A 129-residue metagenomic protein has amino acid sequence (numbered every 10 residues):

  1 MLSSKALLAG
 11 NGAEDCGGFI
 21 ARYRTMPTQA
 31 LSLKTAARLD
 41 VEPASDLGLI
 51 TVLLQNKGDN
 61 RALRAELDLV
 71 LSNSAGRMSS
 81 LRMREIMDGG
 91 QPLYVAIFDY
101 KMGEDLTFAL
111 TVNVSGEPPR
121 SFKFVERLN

Functional and structural regions predicted by a protein language model:
S3-A9: N-terminal signal peptide c-region/cleavage motif recognized by signal peptidases
A9-L49: Beta-strand-rich domain onsets/edges
L49-K57, V95-I97: Short edge beta-strand/loop segments characteristic of extracellular beta-sandwich folds
D59-D68: Short flexible loop/turn segments that cap and initiate beta-strands
D68-R82: Short amphipathic beta-strand segments in non-cytosolic proteins
D88-V95: Aromatic sugar-binding surface patches on proteins that engage polysaccharides or sugar-phosphate polymers
F98-K101, F108-R120: Short, exposed beta-strand-loop hairpins at the edges of beta-sheets in extracellular/periplasmic proteins
P118-L128: Edge beta-strands of extracellular beta-sandwich domains
